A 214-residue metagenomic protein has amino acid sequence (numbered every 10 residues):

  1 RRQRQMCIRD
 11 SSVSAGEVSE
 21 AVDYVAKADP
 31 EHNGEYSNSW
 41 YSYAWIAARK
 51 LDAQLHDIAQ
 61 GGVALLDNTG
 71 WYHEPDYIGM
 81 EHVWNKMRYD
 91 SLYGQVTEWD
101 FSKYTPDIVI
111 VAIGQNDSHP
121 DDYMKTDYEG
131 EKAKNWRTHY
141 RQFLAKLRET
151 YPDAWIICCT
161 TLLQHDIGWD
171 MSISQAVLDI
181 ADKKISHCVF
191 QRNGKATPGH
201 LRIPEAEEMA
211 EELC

Functional and structural regions predicted by a protein language model:
Q3-I8: Short, small-residue-biased leader/transition segments that mark boundaries at the very start of proteins
R9-S37, W71-Y72: Short, flexible helix-coil linker/hinge segments at the edges of structured domains or between repeats
S14, L55-A59, D107-A112, W155-C159 (+1 more regions): Structural recognition of the beta-strand scaffold that forms the well-ordered cores of secreted hydrolase catalytic
A15, I46-Q54, I58, F143-T150 (+3 more regions): Structured segments of extracytoplasmic/periplasmic soluble domains in secreted or envelope-associated proteins
D29-E129, Q164-D170, H200, P204: Conserved SGNH/GDSL esterase-like catalytic core that processes O-acyl groups on lipids and polysaccharides
W136, Y140, A206: Aromatic/hydrophobic pocket-lining residues that form the small-molecule binding cavity in soluble enzyme cores
Y140-L144, S174: Generic structural signal for well-ordered alpha-helices, preferentially at hydrophobic/aromatic core positions
W155-C214: Extracellular serine-dependent O-acyl
